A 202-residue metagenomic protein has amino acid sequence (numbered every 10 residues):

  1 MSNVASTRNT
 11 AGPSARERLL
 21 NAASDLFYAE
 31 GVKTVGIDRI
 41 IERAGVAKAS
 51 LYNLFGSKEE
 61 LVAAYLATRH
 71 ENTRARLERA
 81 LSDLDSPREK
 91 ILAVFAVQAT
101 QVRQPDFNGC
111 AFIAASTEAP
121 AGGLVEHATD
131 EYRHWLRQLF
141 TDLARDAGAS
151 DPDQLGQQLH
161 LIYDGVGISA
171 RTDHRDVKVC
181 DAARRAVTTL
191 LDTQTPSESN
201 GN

Functional and structural regions predicted by a protein language model:
M1-S14, T195-N202: N-terminal intrinsically disordered/low-complexity leader segments
A15-A23, I40, Y65-R69, T73 (+2 more regions): Generic hydrophobic, amphipathic alpha-helix propensity
R18, A22-E60, A64: Helix-turn-helix
A29-K33, L84, P105, A147: Short coil/turn segments at alpha/beta junctions that flank glycine-rich nucleotide-binding fingerprints
A64, E78-Q104, G156-L159: Hydrophobic alpha-helical connector segments
R74, E89, Q104, G122-D146 (+3 more regions): Amphipathic alpha-helical packing segments from all-alpha helical-bundle domains
Q101-Q104, A121, H160-V177, T189-S197: Amphipathic C-terminal alpha-helical segment
V102-G123: Amphipathic alpha-helical segments used for helix-helix packing
